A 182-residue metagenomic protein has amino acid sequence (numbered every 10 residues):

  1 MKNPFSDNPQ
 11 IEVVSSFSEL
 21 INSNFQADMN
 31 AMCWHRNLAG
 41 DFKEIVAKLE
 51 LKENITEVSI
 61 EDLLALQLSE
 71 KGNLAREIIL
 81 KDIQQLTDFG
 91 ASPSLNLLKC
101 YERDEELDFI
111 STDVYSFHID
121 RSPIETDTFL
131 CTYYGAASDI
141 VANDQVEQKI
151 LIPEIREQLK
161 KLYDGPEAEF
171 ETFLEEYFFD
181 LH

Functional and structural regions predicted by a protein language model:
M1-G90: N-terminal auxiliary "cap/dimerization" subdomain that precedes the catalytic jelly-roll/cupin core of mononuclear
I11, A31, L95, L107-F109 (+1 more regions): Generic preference for hydrophobic/aromatic residues in regular secondary structure cores
M32-H35, S92-L97, T128-C131, I140: A structural signal for short, well-ordered beta-strand segments and their strand-loop junctions that often border
A39, C100, Q145-V146: Residue-level signature for short turns and capping positions that connect secondary-structure elements
F42-E44, E105, A142: Short acidic, gly/pro-rich beta-turn/loop elements at beta-sheet edges and active-site/ligand-binding grooves
E70-Y115, D120: Extracellular-facing segments of soluble proteins and assemblies that are Gly/Ser/Thr-biased and enriched in aromatics
D113-H182: Catalytic core of non-heme Fe(II) oxygenases with the double-stranded beta-helix
